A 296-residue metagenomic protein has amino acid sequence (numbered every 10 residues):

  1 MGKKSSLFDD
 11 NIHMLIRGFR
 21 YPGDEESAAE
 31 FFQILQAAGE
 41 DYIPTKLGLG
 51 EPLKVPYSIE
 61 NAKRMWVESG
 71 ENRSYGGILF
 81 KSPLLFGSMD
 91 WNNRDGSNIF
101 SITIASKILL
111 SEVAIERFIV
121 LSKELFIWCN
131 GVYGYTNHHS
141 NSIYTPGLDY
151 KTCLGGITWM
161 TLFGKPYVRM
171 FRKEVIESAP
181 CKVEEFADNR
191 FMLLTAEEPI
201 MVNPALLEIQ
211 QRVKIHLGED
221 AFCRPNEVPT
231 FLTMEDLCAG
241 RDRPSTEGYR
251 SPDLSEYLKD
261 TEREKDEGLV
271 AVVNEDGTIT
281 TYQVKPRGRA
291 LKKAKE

Functional and structural regions predicted by a protein language model:
M1-T45, Y144-E296: C-terminal interaction module
S27-G156: Internal, hydrophobic cores of structured domains that mediate oligomerization or house catalytic pockets within large
